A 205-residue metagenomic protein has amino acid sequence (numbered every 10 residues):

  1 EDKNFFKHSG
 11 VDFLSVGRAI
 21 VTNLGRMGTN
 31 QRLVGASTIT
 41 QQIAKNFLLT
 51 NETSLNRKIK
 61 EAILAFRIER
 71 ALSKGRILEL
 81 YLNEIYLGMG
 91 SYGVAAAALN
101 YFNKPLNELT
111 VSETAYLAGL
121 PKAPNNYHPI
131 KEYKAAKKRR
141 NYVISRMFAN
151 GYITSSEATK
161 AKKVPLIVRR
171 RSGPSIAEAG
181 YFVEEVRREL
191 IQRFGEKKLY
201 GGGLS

Functional and structural regions predicted by a protein language model:
E1-I39, Y92-A97, F102: Flexible, acidic/glycine-enriched loop-and-adjacent beta/alpha segments that face the extracytoplasmic/periplasmic side
Q31-S205: Non-catalytic, structured segments within soluble enzyme domains
